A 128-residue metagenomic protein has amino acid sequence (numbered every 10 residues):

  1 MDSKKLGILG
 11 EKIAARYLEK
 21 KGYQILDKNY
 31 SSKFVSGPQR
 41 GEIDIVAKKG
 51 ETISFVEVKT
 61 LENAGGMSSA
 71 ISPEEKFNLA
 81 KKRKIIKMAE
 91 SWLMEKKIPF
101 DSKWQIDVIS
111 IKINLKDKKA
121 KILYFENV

Functional and structural regions predicted by a protein language model:
M1-K5, Q24, V128: An acidic/histidine-cluster motif and surrounding catalytic segment that typifies divalent-metal-assisted enzyme active
S3-A15: Nuclease catalytic cores
E19-G37: A short acidic/basic microdomain associated with nuclease active sites
P38-E42, K49, K119: A short, glycine/Asx- and small/polar-enriched loop/turn that sits immediately N-terminal to a beta-strand
I43-M67, I85: Conserved catalytic cores of phosphodiester-cleaving nucleases, focusing on short active-site segments
N63-A89: Mg2+/Mn2+-dependent nuclease catalytic core
M94-V128: Domain-level recognition of nuclease-like catalytic cores that cleave nucleotide substrates
